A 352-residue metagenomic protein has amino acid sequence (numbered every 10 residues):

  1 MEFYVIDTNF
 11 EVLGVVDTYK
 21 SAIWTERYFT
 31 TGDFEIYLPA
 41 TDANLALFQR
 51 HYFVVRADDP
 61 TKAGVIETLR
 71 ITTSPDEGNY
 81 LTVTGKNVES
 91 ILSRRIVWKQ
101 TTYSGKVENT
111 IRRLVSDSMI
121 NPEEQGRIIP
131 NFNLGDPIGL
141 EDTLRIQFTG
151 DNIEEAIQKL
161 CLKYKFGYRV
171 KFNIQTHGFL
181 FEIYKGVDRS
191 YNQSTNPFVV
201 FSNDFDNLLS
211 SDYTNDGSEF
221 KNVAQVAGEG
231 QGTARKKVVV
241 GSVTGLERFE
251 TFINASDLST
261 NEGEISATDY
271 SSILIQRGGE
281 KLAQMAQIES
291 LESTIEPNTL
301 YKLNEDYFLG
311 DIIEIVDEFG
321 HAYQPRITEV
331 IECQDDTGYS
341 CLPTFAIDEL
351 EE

Functional and structural regions predicted by a protein language model:
M1-F29, S202-T214: Solvent-exposed edge beta-strands and adjacent loop segments that serve as assembly or binding interfaces
E2, R189-M285, L291-S293, N298-T337: Acidic, small/polar-enriched beta strand-loop surface segments
E26-T41, N79-S90, V226, M285-T299 (+2 more regions): Oligomerization/assembly interface segments of phage tail-like spikes and tubes
R27, E35-I36, G85, Q100-N131 (+3 more regions): Amphipathic, non-transmembrane alpha-helical segments in extracytoplasmic/periplasmic proteins
D42-L47, K302-D306: Short, surface-exposed secondary-structure edge patches
A43-N133: Surface-exposed cap/loop segments at beta↔alpha junctions
V55-K86, R169, I312-C341: Short beta-strand and beta-hairpin "edge-sheet" elements
R70-L92, P130-F220: Short beta-strand-centered interaction patches in the first periplasmic/extracellular domains of large envelope
